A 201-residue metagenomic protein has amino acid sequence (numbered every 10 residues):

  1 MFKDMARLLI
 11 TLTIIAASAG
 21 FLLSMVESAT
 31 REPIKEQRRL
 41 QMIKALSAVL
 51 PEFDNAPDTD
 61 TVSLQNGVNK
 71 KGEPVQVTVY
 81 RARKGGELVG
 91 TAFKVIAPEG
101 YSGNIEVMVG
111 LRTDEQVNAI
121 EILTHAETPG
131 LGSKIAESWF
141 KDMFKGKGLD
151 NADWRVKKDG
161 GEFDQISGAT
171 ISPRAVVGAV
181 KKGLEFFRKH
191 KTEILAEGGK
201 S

Functional and structural regions predicted by a protein language model:
M1-S201: Flexible, solvent-exposed loop/hinge segments and secondary-structure transition points
